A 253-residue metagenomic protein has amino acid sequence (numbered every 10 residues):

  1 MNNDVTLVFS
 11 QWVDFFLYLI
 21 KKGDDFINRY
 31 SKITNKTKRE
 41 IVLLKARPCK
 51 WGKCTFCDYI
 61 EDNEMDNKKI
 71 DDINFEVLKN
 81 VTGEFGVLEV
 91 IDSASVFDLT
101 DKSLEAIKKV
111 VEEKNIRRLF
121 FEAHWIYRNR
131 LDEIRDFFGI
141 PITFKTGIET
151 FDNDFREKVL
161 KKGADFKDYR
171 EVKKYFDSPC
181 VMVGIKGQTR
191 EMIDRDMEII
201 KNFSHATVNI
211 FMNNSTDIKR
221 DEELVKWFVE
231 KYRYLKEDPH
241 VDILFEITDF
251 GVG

Functional and structural regions predicted by a protein language model:
N3-D4: Acidic/polar hotspots within intrinsically disordered regions
L7, L17-L19: Leucine-biased recognition of intrinsically disordered, low-complexity hydrophobic segments
K22, N28-D72: Canonical Radical SAM [4Fe-4S] cluster-binding loop centered on the CxxxCxxC motif and its immediate flanking residues
Y59-E76, T82-D101, V111-N129, P141-F166 (+2 more regions): Core AdoMet radical
N80-T82, V111, E133-I140, Y169-K173 (+1 more regions): Acidic (Asp/Glu)-rich catalytic clusters
L99-K108, Y127-F138, R190-D194: Distinct, well-ordered alpha-helical segments
D165-D221, F228-F250: Conserved C-terminal portion of the radical SAM core fold that forms the substrate/S-adenosylmethionine-binding
